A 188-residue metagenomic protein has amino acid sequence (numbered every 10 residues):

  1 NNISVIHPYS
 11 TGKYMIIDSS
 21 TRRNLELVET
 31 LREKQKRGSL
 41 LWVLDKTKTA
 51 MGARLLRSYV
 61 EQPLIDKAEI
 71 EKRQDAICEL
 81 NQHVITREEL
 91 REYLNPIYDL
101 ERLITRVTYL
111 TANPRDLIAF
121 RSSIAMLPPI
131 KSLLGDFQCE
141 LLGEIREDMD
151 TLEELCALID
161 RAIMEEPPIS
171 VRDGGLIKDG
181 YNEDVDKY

Functional and structural regions predicted by a protein language model:
N1-Y188: Alpha-helical bundle segments enriched in helix-capping/polar residues
